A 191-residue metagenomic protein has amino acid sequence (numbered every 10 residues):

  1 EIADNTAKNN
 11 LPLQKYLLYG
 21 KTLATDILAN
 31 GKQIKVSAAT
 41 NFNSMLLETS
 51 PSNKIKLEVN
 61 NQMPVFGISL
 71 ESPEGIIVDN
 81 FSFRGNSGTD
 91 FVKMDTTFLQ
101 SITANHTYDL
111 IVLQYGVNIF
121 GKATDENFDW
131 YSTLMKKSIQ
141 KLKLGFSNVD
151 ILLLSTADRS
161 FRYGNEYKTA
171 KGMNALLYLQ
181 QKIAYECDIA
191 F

Functional and structural regions predicted by a protein language model:
E1-I77: N-terminal secretory targeting modules
A3-Q14, T22-T25, E71-F191: Alpha-helical cap/lid subdomain in secreted, periplasmic, or secretory-pathway luminal O-acyl-processing enzymes
